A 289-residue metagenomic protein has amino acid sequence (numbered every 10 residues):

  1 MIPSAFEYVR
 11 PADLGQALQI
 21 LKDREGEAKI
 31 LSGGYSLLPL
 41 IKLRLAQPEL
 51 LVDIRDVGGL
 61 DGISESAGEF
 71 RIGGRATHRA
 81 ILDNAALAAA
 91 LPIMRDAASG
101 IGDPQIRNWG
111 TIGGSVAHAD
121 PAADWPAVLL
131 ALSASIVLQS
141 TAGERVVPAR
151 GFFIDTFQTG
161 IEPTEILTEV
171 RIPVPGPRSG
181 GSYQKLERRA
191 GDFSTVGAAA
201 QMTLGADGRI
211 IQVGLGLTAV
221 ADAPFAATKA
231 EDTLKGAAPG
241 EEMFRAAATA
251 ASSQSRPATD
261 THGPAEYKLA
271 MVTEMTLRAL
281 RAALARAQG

Functional and structural regions predicted by a protein language model:
M1-G289: C-terminal structural segment of proteins
